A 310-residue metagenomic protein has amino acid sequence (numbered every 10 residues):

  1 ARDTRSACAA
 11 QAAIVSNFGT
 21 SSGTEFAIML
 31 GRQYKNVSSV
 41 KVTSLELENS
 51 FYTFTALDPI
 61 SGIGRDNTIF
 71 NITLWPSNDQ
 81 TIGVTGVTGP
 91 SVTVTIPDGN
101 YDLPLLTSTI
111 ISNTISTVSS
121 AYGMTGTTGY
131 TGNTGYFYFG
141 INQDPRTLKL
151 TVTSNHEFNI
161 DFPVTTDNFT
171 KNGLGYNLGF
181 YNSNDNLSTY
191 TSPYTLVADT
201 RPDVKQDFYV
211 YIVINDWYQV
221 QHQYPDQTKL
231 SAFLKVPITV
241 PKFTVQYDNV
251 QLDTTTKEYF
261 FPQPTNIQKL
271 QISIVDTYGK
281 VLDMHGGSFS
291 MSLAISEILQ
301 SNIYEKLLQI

Functional and structural regions predicted by a protein language model:
A1-I310: The ATP-binding site of the protein kinase catalytic domain
